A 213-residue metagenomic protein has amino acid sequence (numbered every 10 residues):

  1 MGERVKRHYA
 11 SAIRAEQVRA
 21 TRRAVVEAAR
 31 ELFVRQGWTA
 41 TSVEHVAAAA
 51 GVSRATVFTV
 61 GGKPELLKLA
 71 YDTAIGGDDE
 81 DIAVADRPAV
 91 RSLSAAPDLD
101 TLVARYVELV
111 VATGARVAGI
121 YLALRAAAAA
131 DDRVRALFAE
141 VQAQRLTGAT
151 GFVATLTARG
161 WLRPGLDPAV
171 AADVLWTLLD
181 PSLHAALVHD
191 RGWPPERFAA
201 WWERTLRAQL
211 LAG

Functional and structural regions predicted by a protein language model:
M1-G61, E65: Basic, helix-initiating cap at the start of DNA-binding domains
V18, R22, V26, Y71 (+5 more regions): Amphipathic, non-transmembrane alpha-helical scaffold segments
A24, A28-Q36, P88-L93, I120 (+3 more regions): Solvent-exposed, amphipathic alpha-helical segments
V60-G61, L69, F152, W201: Residues in the recognition helix of alpha-helical DNA-binding motifs
E65, L69-D72, E80-A115, A172: Hydrophobic alpha-helical connector segments
E108-R125, D132-R159, A169-D173, A200 (+1 more regions): Amphipathic alpha-helical packing segments from all-alpha helical-bundle domains
T157-T205: Hydrophobic/aromatic-rich alpha-helical bundle segments in the mid-to-C-terminal region
R204-G213: C-terminal alpha-helix
